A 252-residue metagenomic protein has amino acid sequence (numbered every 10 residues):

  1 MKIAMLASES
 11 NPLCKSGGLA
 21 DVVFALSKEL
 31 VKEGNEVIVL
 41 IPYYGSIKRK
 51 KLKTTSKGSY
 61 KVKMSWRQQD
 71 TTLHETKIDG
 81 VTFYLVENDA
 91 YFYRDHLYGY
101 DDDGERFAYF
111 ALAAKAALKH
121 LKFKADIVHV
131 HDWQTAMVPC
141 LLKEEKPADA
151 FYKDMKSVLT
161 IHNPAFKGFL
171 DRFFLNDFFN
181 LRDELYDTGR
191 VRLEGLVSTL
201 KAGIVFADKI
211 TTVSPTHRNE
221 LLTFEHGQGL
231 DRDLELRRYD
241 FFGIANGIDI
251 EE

Functional and structural regions predicted by a protein language model:
M1-E252: Catalytic cores of nucleotide-sugar-dependent glycosyltransferases that transfer UDP/GDP/TDP-activated
